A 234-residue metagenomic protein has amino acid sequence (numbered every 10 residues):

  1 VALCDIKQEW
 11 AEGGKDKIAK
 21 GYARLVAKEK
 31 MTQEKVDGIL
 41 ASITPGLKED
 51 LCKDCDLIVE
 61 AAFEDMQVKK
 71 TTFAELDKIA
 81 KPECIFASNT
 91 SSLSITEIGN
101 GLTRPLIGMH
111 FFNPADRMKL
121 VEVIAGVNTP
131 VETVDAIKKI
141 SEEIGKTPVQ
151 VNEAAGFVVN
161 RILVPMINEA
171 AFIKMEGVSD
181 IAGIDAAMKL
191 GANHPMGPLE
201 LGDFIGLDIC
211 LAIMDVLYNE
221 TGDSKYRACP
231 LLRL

Functional and structural regions predicted by a protein language model:
V1-D5: Short beta-strand "acidic-cap" motif of Rossmann-like dinucleotide-binding folds
I6-G13, R24-F86, S92-E97: Rossmann-like NAD(P)-binding element
E9-K20, G38, V68, E132-E143 (+2 more regions): A non-catalytic, amphipathic alpha-helix used as a structural packing/dimerization or gating element in enzyme scaffolds
I18, I43, I58-A61, A87 (+4 more regions): Buried hydrophobic positions in well-ordered alpha/beta secondary-structure cores of metabolic enzymes
C52, I85-E153, F157-R161: Rossmann-fold dinucleotide-binding core
D116, I162-M166, H194: Alpha-helix N-cap/N′ positions at the starts of helices
V131-D135, E142-E153, A171-L234: NAD(P)-dependent Rossmann-like dehydrogenase/reductase catalytic/cofactor-binding core
